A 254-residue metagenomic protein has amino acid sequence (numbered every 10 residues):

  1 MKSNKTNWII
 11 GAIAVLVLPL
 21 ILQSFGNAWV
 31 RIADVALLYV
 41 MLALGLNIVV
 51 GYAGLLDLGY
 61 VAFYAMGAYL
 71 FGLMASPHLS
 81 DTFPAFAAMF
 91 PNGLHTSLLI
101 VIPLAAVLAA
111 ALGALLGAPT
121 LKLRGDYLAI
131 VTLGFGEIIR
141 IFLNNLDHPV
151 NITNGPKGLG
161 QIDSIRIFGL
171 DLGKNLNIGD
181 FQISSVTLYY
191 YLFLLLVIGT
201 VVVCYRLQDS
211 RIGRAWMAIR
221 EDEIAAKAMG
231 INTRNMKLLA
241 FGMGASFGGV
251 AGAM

Functional and structural regions predicted by a protein language model:
M1-M254: Transmembrane alpha-helices and adjacent helix-loop boundaries
